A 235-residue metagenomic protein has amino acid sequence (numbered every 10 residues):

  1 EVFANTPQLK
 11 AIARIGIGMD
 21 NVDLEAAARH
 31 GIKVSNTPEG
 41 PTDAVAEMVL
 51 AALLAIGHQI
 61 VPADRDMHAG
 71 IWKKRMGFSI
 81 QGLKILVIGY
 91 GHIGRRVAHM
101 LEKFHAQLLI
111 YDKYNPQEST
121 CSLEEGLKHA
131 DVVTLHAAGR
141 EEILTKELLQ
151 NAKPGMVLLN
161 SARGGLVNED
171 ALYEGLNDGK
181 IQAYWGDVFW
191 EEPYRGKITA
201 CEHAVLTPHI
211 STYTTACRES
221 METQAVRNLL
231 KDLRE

Functional and structural regions predicted by a protein language model:
E1-D64: Phosphate/diphosphate ligand-binding glycine-rich loop within oxidoreductases
V2, K113-K197: Rossmann-like adenosine-cofactor binding region
T6-K10, H30-I32, H105-A106, P154-M156 (+1 more regions): A short helix->loop->beta-strand "cap" motif at the edges of active sites that frequently abuts
L9, Q81-I85, H129, G155: Phosphate-coordination loops involved in phosphoryl transfer and adenosine-cofactor binding
A28, S35-M48, E191-E235: C-terminal helix-to-coil terminal segments
M48, A52-M76, C217-S220, Q224-A225: A charged, well-structured terminal subsegment
P62-R96: Glycine-rich NAD(P)-binding loop of Rossmann-like domains
